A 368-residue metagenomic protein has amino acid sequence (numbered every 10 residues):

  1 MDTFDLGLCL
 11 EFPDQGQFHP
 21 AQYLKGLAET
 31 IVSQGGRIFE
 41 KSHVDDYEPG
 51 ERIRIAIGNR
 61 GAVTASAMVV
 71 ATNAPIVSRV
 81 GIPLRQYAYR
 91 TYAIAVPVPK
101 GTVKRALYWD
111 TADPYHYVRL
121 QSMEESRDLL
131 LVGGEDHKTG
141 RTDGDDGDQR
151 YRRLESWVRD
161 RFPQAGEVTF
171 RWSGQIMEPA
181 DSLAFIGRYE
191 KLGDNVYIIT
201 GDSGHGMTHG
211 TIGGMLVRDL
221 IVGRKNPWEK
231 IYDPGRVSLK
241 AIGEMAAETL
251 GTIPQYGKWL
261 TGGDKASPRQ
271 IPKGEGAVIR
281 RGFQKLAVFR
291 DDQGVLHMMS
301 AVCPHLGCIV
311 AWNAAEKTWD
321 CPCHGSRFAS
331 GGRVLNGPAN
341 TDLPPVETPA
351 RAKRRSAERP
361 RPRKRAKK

Functional and structural regions predicted by a protein language model:
G7-S66: Helical element adjacent to the flavin cofactor pocket in flavoenzyme catalytic cores
D46-Q121, Q255, W259, G263 (+1 more regions): Flavin-dependent oxidoreductases
G50, R119-M123, Y189, F289-D291 (+1 more regions): Short beta-strand micro-motifs enriched in acidic
I94, A277-A352: Rieske [2Fe-2S] iron-sulfur-binding domain
A112-D113, K138-M245, M299: C-terminal catalytic lobe of FAD-dependent flavoproteins
A112-M123, R127-L129, E135, Y151: Glycine-rich, aromatic-lined ligand/substrate-binding cores of catalytic and carbohydrate-binding domains
S173-M177, D233-K273: Mid-to-C-terminal Rossmann-like scaffold of FAD/NAD(P)H-dependent oxidoreductases
R351-K368: Short Lys/Arg-rich cationic patches that frequently serve as NLS/NoLS or arginine-rich RNA/DNA-binding motifs
